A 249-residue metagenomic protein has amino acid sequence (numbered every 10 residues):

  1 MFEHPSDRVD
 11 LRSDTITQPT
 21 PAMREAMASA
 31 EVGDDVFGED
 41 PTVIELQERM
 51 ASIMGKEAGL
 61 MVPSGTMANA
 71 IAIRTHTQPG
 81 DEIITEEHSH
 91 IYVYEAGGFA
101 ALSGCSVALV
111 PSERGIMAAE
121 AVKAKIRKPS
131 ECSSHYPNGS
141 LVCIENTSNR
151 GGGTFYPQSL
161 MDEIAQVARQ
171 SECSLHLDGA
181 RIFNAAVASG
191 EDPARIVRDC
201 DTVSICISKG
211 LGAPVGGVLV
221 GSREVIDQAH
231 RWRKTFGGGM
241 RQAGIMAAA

Functional and structural regions predicted by a protein language model:
F2-A30, D34-A249: Conserved PLP-enzyme active-site core in the AAT-like
